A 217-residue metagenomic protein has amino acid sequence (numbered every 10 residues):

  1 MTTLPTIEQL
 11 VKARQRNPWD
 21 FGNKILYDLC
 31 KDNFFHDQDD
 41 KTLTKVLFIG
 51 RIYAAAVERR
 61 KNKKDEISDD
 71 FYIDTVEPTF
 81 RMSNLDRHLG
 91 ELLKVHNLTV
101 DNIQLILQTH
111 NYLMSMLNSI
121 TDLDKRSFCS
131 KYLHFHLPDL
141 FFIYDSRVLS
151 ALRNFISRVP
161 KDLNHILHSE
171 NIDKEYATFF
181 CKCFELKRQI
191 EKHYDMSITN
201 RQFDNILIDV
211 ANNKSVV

Functional and structural regions predicted by a protein language model:
M1-T121, P138-V217: An N-terminal alpha-helical hairpin/helix-loop-helix interaction module that forms a charged, gly/pro-flexible surface
F128-H134: Short hydrophobic alpha-helical segments that form membrane-spanning helices or hydrophobic packing faces of helical
